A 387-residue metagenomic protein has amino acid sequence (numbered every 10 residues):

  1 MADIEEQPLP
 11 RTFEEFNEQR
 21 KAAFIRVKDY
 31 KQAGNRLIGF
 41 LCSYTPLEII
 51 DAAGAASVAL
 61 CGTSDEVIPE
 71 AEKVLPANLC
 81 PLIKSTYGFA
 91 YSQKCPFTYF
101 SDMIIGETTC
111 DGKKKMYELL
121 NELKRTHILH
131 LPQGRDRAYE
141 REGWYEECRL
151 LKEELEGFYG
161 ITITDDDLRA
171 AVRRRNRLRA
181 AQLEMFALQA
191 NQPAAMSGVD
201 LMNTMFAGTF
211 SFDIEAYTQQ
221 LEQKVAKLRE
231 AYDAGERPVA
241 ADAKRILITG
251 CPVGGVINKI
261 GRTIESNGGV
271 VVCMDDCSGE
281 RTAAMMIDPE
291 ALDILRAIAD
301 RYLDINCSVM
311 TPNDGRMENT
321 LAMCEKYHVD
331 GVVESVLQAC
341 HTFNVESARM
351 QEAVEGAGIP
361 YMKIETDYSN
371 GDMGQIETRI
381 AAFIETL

Functional and structural regions predicted by a protein language model:
A2-D3, A348-L387: Peripheral docking tails and interdomain loops at the edges of cofactor- or intermediate-handling domains
A2-R36, R149, E153-V271, D275-M286: A charged, amphipathic alpha-helical module
Q32, I49-T63, E70-A71, C251-P312 (+1 more regions): Redox- and metal-dependent alpha/beta enzyme cores, enriched for Fe-S-associated oxidoreductases and cofactor-handling
L37-Y91, D102, T109, M116-Y117: An N-terminal, globular interaction/scaffold subdomain
L41, L247-T249, S335: Short hydrophobic segments within beta-strands
G88-E156: Acidic/His-rich segments in extracytoplasmic proteins that coordinate ligands and/or metal ions
A90, T311-H328, V345-E346: A short, acidic, amphipathic alpha-helical segment used as a generic capping/interface helix at domain edges
S101, C324, H328-V333: Proline-aspartate-enriched helix->loop->beta-strand connector
